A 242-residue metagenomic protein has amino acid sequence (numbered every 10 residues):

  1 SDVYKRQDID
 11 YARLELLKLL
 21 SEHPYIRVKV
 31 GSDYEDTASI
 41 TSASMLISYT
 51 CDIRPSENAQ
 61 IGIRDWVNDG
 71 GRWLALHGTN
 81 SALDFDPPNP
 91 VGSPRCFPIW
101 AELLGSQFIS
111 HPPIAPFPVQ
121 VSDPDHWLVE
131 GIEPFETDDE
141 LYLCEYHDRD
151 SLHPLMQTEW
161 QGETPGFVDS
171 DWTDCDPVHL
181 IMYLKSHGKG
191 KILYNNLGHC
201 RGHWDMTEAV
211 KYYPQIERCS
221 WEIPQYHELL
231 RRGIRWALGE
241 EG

Functional and structural regions predicted by a protein language model:
D2-Y4: Short, small-residue-biased leader/transition segments that mark boundaries at the very start of proteins
Y11-Y25: A short, Lys/Arg-enriched amphipathic alpha-helix followed by its capping loop at the start of a domain
S21, T41-M45, S106-Q107, P112-N196: Catalytic beta-strand/loop cores that center a nucleophilic Ser/Cys/Thr and support acyl-enzyme chemistry
H23-T37: A short, well-structured beta->alpha microelement
E35-D36, C51-P55, T79-L83, W160-G162 (+1 more regions): Solvent-exposed loop/turn segments at secondary-structure junctions within structured extracellular/periplasmic domains
I47-S48, A75: Redox-cofactor binding/interface segments in oxidoreductases and associated redox assembly factors
I53-G131: A glycine-rich, often tryptophan-bearing local segment used as a flexible ligand/cofactor-contacting loop or short
S170-L180, S186-G242: Extracellular ligand-binding/catalytic regions of CAZymes and related secreted enzymes and adhesion modules
